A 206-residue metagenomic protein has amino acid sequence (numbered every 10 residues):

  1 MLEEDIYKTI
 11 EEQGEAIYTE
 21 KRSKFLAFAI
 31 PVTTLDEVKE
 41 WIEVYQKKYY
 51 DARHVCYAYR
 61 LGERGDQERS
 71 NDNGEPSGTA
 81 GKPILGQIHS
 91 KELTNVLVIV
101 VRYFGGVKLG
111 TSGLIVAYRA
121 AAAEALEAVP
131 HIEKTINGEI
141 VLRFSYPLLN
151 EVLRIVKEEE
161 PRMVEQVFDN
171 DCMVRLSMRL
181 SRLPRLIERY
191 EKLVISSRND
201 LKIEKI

Functional and structural regions predicted by a protein language model:
M1-G78, L201-I206: C-terminal regulatory domains involved in ligand/effector binding and gene-expression control
S77-S90, V101, L114-Y118: Conserved mixed alpha/beta catalytic, RNA-binding, or beta-rich assembly cores of soluble enzyme, regulatory
T94-F104: Glycine- and acidic-rich phosphate- and metal-coordinating loops
P130-Y146, V174-L176: Short glycine-/aliphatic-rich beta-strand segments at the starts of folded cytosolic domains
R143-P161: Short amphipathic alpha-helix segments
V152-E158, P184-V194: Short amphipathic alpha-helices in soluble, non-transmembrane regions that often serve as interface/regulatory elements
M163-F168, K192-I206: Conserved short beta-strand edge segments in small beta-sheet-based binding/regulatory domains
L176-R185: Terminal, non-globular segments
